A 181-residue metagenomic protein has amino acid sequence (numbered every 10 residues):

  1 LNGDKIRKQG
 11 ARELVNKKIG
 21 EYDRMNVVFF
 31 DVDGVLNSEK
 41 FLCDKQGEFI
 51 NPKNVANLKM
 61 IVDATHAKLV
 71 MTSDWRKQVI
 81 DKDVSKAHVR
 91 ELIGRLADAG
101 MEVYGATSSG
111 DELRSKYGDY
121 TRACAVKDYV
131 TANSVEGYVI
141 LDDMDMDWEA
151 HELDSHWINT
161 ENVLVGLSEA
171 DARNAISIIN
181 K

Functional and structural regions predicted by a protein language model:
L1-N2: C-terminal, non-catalytic extensions of nucleic-acid polymerases
I6-R24: Short, Lys/Arg-enriched N-terminal segments with co-localized hydrophobic residues within the first ~10-30 amino acids
I6-R7, A11, D63, R95 (+1 more regions): Generic signature of intrinsically disordered, low-complexity, basic-rich segments and short cationic peptides
E13, F41-D44, L153: Residue-level detector of alpha-helical segments with a strong bias toward transmembrane helices and their helix-loop
I19-N26, A56-I61, K127-S134: Short amphipathic alpha-helices and their capping/turn segments at secondary-structure boundaries
N26-K116: Alpha-helical substrate-recognition element adjacent to the catalytic core
R90-K181: C-terminal cap/substrate-recognition subdomain and adjoining C-terminal extension of metal-dependent phosphatase-like
